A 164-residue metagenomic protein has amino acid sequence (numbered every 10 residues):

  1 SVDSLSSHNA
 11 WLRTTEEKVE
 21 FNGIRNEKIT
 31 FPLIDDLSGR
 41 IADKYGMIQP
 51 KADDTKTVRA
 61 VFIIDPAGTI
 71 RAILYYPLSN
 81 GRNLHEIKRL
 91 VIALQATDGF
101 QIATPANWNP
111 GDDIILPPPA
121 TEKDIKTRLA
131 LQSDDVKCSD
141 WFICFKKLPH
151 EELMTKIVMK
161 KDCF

Functional and structural regions predicted by a protein language model:
S1-F164: Chalcogenol-based redox active-site neighborhoods
